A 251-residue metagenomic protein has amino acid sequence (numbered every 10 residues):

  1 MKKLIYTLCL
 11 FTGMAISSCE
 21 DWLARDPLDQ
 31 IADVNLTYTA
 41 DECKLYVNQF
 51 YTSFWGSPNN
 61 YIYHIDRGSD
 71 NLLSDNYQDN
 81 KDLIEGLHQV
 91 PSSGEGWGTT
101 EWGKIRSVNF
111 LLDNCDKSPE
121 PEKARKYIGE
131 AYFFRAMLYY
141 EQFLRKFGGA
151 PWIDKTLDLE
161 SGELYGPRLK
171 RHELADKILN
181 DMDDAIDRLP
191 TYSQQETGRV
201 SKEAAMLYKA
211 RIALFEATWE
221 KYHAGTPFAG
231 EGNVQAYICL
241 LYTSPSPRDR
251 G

Functional and structural regions predicted by a protein language model:
M1-P27: Bacterial Sec-dependent N-terminal signal peptides
C19-Y63: Membrane-proximal, proline-rich intrinsically disordered regions
T39-P58, Y77-K146, G162-T197: Conserved, well-structured interaction surfaces
F143-L144, A150, F215-A224: Short coil/turn linking the two alpha-helices of tandem helical-hairpin repeats
H223-L241: A solvent-exposed, charged loop/short amphipathic helix patch at secondary-structure junctions
Y242-D249: Conserved small/polar residues in nucleotide/adenosyl-binding loops
